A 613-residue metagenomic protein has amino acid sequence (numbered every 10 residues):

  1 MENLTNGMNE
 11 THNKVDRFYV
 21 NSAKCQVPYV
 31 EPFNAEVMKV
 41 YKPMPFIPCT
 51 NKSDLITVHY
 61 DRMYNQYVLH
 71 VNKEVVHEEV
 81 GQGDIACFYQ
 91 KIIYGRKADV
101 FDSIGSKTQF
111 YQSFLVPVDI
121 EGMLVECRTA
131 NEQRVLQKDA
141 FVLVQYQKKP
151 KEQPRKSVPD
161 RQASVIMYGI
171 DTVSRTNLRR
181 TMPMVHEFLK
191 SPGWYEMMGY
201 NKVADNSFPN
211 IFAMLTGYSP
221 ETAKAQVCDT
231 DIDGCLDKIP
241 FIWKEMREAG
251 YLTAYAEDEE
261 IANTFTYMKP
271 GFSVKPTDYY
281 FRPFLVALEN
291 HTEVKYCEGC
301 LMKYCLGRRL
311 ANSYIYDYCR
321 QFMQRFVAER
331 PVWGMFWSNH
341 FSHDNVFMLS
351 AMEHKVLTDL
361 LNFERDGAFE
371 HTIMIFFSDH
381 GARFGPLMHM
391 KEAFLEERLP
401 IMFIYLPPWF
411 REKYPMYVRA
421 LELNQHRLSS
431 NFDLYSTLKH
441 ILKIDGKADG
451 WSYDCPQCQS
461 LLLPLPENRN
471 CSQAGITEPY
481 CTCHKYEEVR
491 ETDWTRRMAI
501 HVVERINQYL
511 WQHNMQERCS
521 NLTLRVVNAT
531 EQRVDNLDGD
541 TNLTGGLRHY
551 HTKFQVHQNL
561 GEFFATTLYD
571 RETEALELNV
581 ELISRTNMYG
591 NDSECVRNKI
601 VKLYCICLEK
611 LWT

Functional and structural regions predicted by a protein language model:
E2-K156: Beta-strand-enriched, solvent-exposed domains that form extended recognition/catalytic surfaces
K149-F347, S436, H440: Active-site-proximal alpha/beta segments of enzymes that process anionic O-linked groups
S164-T172, T176, L360, E370-I373 (+1 more regions): Conserved beta-strand->loop/alpha-helix structural units within folded catalytic cores of enzymes with alpha/beta
S207-T222, N339, F384, M390-D445: Substrate-binding rim/cap in mid-to-C-terminal beta-strand-loop elements of soluble/periplasmic
A225-G234, M302-R308, H340-L349, L361 (+4 more regions): Active-site rim elements
W243-K244, E248-A256, E260-I261, Y267-M268 (+1 more regions): Catalytic core and acceptor-binding pocket of nucleotide-sugar-dependent glycosyltransferases
M268-T277, R365-Y417, L421, K447-T477: Histidine-centered active-site microenvironments of extracellular/periplasmic hydrolases and transferases
Y304, L442, G446-T613: Phosphate/adenylate-binding glycine loop and adjacent helical scaffold
